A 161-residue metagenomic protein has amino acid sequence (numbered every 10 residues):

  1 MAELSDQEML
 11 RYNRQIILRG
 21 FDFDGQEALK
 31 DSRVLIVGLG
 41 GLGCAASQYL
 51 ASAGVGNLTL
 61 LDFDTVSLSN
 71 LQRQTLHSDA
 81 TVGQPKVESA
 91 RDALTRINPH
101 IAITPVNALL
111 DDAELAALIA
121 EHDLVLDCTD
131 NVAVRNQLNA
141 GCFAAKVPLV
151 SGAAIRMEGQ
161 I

Functional and structural regions predicted by a protein language model:
M1-I161: Adenine nucleotide-associated cytosolic modules
